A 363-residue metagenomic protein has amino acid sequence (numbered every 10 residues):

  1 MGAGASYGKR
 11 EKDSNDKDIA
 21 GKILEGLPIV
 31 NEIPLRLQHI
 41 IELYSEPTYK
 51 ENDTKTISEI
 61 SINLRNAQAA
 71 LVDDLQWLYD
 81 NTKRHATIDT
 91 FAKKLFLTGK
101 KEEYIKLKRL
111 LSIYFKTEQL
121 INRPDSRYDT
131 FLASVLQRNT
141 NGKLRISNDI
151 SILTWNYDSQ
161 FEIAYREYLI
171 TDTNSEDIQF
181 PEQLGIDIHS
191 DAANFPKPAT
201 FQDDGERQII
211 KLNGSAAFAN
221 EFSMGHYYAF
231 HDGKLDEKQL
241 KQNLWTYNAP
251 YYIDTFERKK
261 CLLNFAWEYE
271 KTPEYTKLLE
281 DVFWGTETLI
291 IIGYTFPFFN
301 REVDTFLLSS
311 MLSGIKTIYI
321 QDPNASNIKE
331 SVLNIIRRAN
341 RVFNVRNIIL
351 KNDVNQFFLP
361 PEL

Functional and structural regions predicted by a protein language model:
M1-I163, L169-N174, V354-F358: Gly/serine-rich nucleotide phosphate-binding loop at the start of the catalytic core of nucleotide/ADP-ribose-handling
M1-R10, D16-L27, N31-I33, L37-P47 (+5 more regions): SIR2/sirtuin-family catalytic core signature
D53-T54, S58-I60, D203, N220-W284: Acidic, metal/cofactor-coordinating or nucleic-acid-engaging core segments within structured domains
D129-N141, I170-G205: Short mixed-charge
I152, I209-K211, N347: Conserved beta-strand scaffold positions in the cores of enzyme catalytic domains, especially in NTP/NDP-utilizing
Y157, K211-A216: Short, structured patches in soluble enzyme cores that scaffold and shape functional sites
E162-E167, T173-N174, N220-H231, R301-D304: A short secondary-structure junction signal
I210-N213, S223-G233, F358-L363: Short, surface-exposed amphipathic charged segments that create phosphate/polyanion-binding patches used for binding
